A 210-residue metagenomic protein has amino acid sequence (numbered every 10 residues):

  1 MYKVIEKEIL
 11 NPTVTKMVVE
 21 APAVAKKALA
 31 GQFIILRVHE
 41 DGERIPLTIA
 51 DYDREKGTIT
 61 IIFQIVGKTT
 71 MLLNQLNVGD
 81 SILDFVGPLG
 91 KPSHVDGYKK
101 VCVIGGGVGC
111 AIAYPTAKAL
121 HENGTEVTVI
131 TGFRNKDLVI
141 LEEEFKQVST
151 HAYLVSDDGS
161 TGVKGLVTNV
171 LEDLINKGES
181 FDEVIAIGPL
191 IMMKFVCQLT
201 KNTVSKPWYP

Functional and structural regions predicted by a protein language model:
M1-V78: Ferredoxin-reductase
K68-P210: FNR/FR-type flavoprotein reductase catalytic core
